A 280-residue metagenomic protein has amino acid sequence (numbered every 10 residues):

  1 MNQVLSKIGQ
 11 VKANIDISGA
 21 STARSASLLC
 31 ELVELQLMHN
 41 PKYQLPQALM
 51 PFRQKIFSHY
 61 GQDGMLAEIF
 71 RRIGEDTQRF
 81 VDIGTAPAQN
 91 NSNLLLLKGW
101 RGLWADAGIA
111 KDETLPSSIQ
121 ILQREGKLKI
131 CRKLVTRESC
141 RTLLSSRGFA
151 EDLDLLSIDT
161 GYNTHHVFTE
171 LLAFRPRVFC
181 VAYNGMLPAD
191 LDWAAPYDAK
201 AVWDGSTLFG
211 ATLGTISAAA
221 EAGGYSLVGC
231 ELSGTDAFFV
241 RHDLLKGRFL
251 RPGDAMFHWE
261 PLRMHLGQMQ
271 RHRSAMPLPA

Functional and structural regions predicted by a protein language model:
N2-H39: N-terminal auxiliary segments of SAM/dcSAM-dependent transferases
R24-G74, V81, C140-L144, D190-A280: Rossmann-like AdoMet/SAM-dependent catalytic core
M50-E151, L155-I158, Y162, F174 (+1 more regions): SAM cofactor-binding core of SAM-dependent methyltransferases, primarily the Rossmann-like beta-alpha-beta module
D82, W104, S157, V178-A182 (+2 more regions): A structural signal for short, well-ordered beta-strand segments and their strand-loop junctions that often border
N91-S92, T114, V167-T169, D190-L191 (+1 more regions): Short glycine-/acidic-enriched loop or helix-start segments at secondary-structure transitions that form or flank
L97-G99, F174-R175, E221-G223, S233: Short, well-ordered loop/turn elements at secondary-structure boundaries
K129, H166-V202: A short alpha/beta connector and helix-capping loop motif
L153, V167-F168, G224-V228: Short helix-to-loop capping/linker segments positioned immediately adjacent to catalytic or ligand/cofactor-binding
